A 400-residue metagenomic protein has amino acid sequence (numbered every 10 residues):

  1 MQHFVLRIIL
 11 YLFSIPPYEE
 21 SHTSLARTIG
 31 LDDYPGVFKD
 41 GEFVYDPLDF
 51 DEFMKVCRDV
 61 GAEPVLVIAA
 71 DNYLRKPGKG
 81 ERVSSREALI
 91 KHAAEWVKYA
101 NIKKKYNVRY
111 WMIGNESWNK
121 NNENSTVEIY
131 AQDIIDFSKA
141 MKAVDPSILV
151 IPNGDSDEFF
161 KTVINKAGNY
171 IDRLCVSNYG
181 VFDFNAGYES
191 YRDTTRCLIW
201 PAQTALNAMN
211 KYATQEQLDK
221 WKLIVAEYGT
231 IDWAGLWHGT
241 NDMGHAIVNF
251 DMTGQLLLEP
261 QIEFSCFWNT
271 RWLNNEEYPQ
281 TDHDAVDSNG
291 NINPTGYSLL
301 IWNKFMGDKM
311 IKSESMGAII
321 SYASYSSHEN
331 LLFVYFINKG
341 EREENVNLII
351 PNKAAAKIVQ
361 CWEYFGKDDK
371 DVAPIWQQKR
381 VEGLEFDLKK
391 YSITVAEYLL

Functional and structural regions predicted by a protein language model:
F4-T194, T204, K211: Substrate-binding cleft and catalytic face of glycoside hydrolase catalytic domains, especially the flexible beta-alpha
V108, Y170-I171, I262, A356-I358: Core-facing hydrophobic residues within beta-strands of well-ordered domains
S138-F160, A202, L206-D232, F264-L273: Aromatic-lined carbohydrate-recognition surfaces of secreted/lumenal glycan-active proteins
N169-A213, W233-G239, M243, M252 (+2 more regions): Substrate-binding surface in catalytic domains of secreted glycosidases
V225-Y322: Aromatic/acidic polysaccharide-binding cleft in carbohydrate-active enzymes
A318-A354, Y391-T394: Carbohydrate-binding surface patches
L348-Q378: C-terminal accessory region downstream of the catalytic core in glycan-modifying enzymes
W376-L400: C-terminal beta-strand-rich structural cap/linker in extracellular carbohydrate-active enzymes
